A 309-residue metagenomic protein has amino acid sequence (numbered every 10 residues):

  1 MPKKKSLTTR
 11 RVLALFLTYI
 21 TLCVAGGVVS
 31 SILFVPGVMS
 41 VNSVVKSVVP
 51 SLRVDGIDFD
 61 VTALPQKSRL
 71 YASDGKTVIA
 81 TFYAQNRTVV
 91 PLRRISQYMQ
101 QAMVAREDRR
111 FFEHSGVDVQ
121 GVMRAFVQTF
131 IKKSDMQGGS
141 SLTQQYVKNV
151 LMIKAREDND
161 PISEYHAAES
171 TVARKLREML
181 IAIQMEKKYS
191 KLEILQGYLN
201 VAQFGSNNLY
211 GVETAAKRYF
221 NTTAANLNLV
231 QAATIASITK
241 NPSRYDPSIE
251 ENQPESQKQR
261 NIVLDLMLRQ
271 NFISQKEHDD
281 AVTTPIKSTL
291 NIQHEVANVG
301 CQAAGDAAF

Functional and structural regions predicted by a protein language model:
M1-R69, T77-V78: N-terminal type II signal-anchor transmembrane helix that functions as the membrane-insertion/stop-transfer segment
V48-V49, R156-A167, E295-F309: Charged, glycine/proline-rich intrinsically disordered loops and linkers
L64-S274: Peptidoglycan glycan-strand catalytic modules in the bacterial/periplasmic cell-wall system
Q275-F309: Non-catalytic structural connector segments
